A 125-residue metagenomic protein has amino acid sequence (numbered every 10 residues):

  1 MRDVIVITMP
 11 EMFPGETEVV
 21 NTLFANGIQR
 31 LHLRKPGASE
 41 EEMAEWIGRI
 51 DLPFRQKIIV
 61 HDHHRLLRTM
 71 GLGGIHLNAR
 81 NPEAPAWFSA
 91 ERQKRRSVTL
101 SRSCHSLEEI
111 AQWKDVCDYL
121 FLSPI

Functional and structural regions predicted by a protein language model:
M1-P85, R92-D118: Conserved N-terminal beta1-alpha1 strand-loop-helix module at the mouth
D118-I125: Non-cysteine beta-strand/loop elements that form the S-adenosyl-L-methionine
